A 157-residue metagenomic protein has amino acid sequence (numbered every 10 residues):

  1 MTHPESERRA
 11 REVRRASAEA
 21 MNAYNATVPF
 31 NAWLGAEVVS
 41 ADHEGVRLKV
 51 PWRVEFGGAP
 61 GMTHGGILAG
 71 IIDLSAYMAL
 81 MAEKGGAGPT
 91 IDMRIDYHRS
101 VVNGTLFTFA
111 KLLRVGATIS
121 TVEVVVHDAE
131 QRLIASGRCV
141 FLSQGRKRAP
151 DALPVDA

Functional and structural regions predicted by a protein language model:
M1-A157: Terminal targeting signals and extreme-terminal segments of soluble enzymes
